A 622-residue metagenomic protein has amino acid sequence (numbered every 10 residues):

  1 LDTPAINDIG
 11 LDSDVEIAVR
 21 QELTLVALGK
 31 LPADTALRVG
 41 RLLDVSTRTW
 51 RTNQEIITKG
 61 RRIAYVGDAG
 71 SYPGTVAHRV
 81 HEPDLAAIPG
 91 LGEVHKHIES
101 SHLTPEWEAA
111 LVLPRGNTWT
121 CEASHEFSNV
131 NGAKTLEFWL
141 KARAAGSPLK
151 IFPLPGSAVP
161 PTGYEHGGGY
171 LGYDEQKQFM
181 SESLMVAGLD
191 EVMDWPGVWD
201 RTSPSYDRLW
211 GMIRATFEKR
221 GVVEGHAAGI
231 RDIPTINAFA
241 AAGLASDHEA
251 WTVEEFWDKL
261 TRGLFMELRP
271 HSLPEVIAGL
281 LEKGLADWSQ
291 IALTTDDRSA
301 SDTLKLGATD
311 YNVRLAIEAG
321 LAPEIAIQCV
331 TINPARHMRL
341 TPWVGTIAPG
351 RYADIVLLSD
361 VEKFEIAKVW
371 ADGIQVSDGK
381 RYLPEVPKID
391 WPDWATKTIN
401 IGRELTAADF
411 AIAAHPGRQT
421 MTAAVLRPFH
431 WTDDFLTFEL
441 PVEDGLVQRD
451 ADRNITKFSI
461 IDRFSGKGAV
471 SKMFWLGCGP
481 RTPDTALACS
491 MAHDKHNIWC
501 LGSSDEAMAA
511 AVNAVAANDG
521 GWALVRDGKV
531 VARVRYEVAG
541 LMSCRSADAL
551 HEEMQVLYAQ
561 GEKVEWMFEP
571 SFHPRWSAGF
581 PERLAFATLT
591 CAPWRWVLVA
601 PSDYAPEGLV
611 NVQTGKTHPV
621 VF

Functional and structural regions predicted by a protein language model:
L1-Q54, T58-A64, A69, L113-R115 (+2 more regions): Active-site microenvironment of metallo-dependent hydrolases
D2-A27, L31-P32, E82, A109-V222 (+1 more regions): Divalent-metal coordination cores built from histidine and acidic residues
L28-R41, Q54, Y72-E122: Replace "His-x-His-based motif
L31-A33, N53, T75-A77, P83 (+16 more regions): Short coil/turn connectors at secondary-structure junctions
A36, G90-G92, P153, L293 (+1 more regions): Residue-level marker for buried hydrophobic side chains located in beta-strands that build the well-ordered beta-sheet
D68-A69, S124-F127, G156-S157, D194 (+6 more regions): Short, ordered loop/turn segments at secondary-structure junctions
Y170-E191, G197-L268, S272-L293, L304-E318 (+2 more regions): Histidine/acidic residue-rich metal-binding segments in metalloenzymes
